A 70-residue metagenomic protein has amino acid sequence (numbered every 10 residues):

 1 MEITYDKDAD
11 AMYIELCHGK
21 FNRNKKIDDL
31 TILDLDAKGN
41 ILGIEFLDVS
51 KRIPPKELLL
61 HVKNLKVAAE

Functional and structural regions predicted by a protein language model:
M1-E2: Absolute protein N-terminus
Y5-K7, K26: Conserved strand-loop elements at the edges of beta-sheets that form or border functional pockets
K7, A11-I14, G19-K20, A37 (+1 more regions): N-terminal intrinsically disordered, cationic/polar leader segments that include organellar targeting peptides
F21-L47: Amphipathic, hydrophobic secondary-structure cores in small proteins
G43-E70: C-terminal structural segments of small proteins and small subunits
